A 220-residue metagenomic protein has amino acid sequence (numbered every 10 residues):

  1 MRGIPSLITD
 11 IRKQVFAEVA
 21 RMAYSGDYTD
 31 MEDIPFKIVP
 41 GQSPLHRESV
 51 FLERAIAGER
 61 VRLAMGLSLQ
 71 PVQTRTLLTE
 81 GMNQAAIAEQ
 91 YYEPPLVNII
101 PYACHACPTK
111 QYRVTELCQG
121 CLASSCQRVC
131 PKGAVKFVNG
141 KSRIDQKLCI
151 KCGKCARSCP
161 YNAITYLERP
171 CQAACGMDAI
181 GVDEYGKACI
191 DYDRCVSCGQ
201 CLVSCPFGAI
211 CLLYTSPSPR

Functional and structural regions predicted by a protein language model:
M1-S158, N162-A174, D178, G186: Ferredoxin-type iron-sulfur electron-transfer modules and their immediate structural context
G181: Conserved protein-kinase catalytic-loop segment immediately C-terminal to the catalytic Asp of the HRD motif
S197-G199: Solenoidal tandem-repeat scaffolds enriched in leucines and small polar residues
L202-V203, G208: Conserved glycine-bearing catalytic or ligand-binding loops at nucleotide- and phosphate-handling centers of large
Y214-P219: Conserved small/polar residues in nucleotide/adenosyl-binding loops
